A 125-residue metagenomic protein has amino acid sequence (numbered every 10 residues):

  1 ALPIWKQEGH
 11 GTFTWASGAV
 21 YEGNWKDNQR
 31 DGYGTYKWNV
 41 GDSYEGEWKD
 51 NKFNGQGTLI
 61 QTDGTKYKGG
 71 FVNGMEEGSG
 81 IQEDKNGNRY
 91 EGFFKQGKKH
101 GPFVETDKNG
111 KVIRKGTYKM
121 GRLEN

Functional and structural regions predicted by a protein language model:
A1-N125: Glycine/tyrosine- and acidic-biased, solvent-exposed loop/turn segments at the edges of beta-strands
